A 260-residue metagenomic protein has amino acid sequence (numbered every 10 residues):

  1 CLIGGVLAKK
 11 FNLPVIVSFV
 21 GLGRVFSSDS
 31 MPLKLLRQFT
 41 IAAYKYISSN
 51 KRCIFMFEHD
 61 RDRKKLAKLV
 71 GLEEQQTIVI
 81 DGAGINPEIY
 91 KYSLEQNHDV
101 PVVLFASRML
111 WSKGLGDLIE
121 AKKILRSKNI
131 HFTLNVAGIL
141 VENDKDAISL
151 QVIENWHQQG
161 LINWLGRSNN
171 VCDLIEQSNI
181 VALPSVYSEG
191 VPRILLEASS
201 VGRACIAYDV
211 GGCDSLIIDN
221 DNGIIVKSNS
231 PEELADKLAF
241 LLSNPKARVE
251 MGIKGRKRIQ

Functional and structural regions predicted by a protein language model:
I41-Y92, V102: Donor nucleotide-sugar binding/catalytic pocket of nucleotide-sugar-dependent glycosyltransferases
L94-K113, L118-K122, L134-N135: Conserved donor-binding/catalytic core segment of Leloir-type glycosyltransferases
A106, T133-I148, W164: Glycosyltransferase donor-sugar binding loop
A147-S168: Nucleotide-activated donor-binding/catalytic signature segment of Leloir-type glycosyltransferases, i.e., the conserved
E176-G190, R203: Acidic donor-binding loop of glycosyltransferase active sites
L195, A204-A207, I217: Short hydrophobic beta-strand element within catalytic cores of glycosyltransferases and related nucleotide-activated
D219-N220, I224-P231, F240-K246: Conserved acidic donor-binding segment of nucleotide-sugar-dependent glycosyltransferases
E233, F240, A247-Q260: A short, well-ordered alpha-helix in the C-terminal region of glycosyltransferases
